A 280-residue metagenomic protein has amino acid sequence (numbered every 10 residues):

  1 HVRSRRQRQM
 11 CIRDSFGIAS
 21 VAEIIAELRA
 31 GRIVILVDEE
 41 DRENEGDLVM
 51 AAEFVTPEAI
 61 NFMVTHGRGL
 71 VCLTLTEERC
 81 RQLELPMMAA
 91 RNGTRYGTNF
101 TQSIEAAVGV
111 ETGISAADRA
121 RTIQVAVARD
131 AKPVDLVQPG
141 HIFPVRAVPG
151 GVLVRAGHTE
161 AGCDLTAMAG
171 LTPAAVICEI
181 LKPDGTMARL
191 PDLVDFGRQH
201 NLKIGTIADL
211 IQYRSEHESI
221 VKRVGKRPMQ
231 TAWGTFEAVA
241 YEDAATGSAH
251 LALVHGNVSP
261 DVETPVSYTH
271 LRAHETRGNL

Functional and structural regions predicted by a protein language model:
H1-R8, I12, H270-A273, R277-L280: Single conserved hydrophobic/aromatic residue that forms the stacking wall/gate of nucleotide- or nucleobase-binding
R13-E45, V49-T56: N-terminal, positively charged regions that mediate nucleic acid binding
I35-V37, V49, C72, T101-S103 (+7 more regions): Structured core elements
D41-R42, A51, N61, C80-Q82 (+5 more regions): Extended, low-hydrophobicity, polar/charged segments
D47, A52-P57, F62, A107-H158 (+4 more regions): Conserved mixed alpha/beta catalytic, RNA-binding, or beta-rich assembly cores of soluble enzyme, regulatory
T56-S115: Glycine-rich, N-terminal phosphate-binding loop and its surrounding beta-alpha-beta segment
V194-R198, L202-K203, I207-Y268: Long, charged alpha-helical interface segments
